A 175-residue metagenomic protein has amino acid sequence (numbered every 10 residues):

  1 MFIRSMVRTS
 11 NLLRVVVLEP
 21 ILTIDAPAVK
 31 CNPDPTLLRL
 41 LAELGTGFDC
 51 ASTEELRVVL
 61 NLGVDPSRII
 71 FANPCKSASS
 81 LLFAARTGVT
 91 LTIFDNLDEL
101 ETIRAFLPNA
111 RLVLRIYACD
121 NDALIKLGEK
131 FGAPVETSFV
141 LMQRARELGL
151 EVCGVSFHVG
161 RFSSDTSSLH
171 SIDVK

Functional and structural regions predicted by a protein language model:
M1-S10: Low-complexity, highly charged intrinsically disordered N-terminal segments that act as targeting/localization
I24-K175: Active-site-proximal beta-alpha core segment in soluble small-molecule metabolic enzymes
